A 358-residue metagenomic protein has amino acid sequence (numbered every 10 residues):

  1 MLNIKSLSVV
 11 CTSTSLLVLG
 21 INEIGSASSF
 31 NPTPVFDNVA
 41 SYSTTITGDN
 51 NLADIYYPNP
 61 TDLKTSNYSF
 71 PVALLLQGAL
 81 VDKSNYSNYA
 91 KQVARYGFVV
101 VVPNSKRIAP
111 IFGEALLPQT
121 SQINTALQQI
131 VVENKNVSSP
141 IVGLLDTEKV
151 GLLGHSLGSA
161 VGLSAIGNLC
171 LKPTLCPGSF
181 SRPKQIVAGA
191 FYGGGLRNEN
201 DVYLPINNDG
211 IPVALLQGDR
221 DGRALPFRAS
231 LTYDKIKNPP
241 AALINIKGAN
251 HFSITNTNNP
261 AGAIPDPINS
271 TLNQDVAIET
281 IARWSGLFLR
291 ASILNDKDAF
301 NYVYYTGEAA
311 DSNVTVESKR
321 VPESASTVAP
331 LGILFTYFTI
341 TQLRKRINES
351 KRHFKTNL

Functional and structural regions predicted by a protein language model:
G25-Y68, V72: Short conserved active-site loop signatures built around small residues
D62-F70, L75-F112, G222-P226: Short substrate-entry loop that stabilizes the transition state in hydrolases
N85, E114-E148, L152, A160: Alpha/beta-hydrolase active-site loop
S159-K172: Short glycine-enriched nucleophile-adjacent loop and the immediately C-terminal alpha-helix near the catalytic center
P177-H251: The feature captures the conserved acid-bearing segment of alpha/beta-hydrolase catalytic domains
T257-R320: Alpha/beta-hydrolase-fold serine-hydrolase catalytic core, especially in secreted/extracellular enzymes
P322-L343: A short, hydrophobic C-terminal helix/tail in secreted or cell-surface proteins
F338-L358: C-terminal membrane-anchoring or membrane-association module
